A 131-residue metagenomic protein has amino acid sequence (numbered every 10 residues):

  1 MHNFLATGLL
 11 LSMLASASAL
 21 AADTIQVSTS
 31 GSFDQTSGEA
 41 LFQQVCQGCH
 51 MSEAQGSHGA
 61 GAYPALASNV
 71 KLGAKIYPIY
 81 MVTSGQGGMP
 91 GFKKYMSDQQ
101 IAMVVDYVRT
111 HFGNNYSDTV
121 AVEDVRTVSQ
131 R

Functional and structural regions predicted by a protein language model:
M1-T7: Positively charged n-region of N-terminal signal peptides that target proteins for export
T7-S16: Bacterial N-terminal signal peptides
L14, A22-S28, G85-G87: A short small-residue
A21-L41, S57: Electrostatic cytochrome c docking/interface patches
A22-T29, D98-R131: Flexible coil segments in periplasmic/lumen-exposed cytochrome c-class electron-transfer proteins
D34, A74, P78, Q100-I101: Stable alpha-helical elements in mature extracytoplasmic
G38, F42-S52, V104: The canonical Cys-X-X-Cys-His
E39, M51-Y95: Gly/Gly-Pro-rich "capping" loops immediately C-terminal to redox-active cysteine motifs in periplasmic/lumenal
